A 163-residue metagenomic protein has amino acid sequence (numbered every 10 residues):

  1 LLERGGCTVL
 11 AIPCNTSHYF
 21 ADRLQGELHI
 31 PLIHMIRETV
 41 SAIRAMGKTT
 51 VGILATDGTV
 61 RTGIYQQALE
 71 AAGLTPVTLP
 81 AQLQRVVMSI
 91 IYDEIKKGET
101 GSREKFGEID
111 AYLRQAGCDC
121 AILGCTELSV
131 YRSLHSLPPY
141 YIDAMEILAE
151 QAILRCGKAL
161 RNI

Functional and structural regions predicted by a protein language model:
L1-I163: Non-catalytic structural scaffold of enzyme domains
